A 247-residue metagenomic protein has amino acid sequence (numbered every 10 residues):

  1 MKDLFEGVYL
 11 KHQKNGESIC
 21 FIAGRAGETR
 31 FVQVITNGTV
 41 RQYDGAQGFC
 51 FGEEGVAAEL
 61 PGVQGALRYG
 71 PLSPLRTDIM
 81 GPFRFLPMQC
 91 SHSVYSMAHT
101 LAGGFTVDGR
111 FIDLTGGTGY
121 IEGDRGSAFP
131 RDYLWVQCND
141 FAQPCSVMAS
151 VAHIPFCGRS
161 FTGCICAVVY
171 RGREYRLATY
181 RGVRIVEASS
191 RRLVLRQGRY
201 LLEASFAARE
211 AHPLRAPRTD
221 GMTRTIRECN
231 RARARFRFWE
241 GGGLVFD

Functional and structural regions predicted by a protein language model:
M1-D247: Structured soluble/peripheral alpha/beta segments that form catalytic or ligand/cofactor-binding pockets
